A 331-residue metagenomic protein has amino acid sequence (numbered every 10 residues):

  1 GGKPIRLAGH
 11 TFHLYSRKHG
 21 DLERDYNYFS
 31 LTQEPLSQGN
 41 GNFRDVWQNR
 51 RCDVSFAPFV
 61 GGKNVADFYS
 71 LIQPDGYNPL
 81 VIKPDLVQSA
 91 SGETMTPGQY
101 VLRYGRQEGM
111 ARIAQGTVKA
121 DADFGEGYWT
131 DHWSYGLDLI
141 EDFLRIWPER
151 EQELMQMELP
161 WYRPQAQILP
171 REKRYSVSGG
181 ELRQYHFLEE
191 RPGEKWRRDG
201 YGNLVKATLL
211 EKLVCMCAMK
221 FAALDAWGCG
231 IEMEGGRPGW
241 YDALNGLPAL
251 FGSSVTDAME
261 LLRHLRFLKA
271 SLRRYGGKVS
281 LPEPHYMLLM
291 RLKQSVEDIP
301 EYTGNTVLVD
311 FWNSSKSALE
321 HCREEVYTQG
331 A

Functional and structural regions predicted by a protein language model:
G1-A331: Acidic, mature catalytic/reactive cores of soluble proteins
